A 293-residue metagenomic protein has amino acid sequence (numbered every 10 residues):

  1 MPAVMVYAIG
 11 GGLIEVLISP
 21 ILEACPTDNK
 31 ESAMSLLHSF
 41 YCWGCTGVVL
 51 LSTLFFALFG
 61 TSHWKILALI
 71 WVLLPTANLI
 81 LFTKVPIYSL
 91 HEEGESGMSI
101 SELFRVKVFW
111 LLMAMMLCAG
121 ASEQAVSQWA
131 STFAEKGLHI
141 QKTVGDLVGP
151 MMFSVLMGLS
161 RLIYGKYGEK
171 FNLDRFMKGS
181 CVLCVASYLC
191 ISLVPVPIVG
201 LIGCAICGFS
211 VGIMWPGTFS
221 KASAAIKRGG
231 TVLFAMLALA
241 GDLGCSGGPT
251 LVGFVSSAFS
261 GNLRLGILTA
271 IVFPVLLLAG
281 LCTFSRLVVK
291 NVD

Functional and structural regions predicted by a protein language model:
V4-S39: Cytoplasmic helix-loop-helix junction between adjacent transmembrane helices in 12-TM secondary transporters
L13-P26, G212-I226: Intracellular juxtamembrane helix-capping segments at the cytosolic ends of symmetry-related transmembrane helices
D28-N29, A33-I87: Helix-loop-helix hairpin linking two adjacent transmembrane segments in secondary transporters
L54-G60, A134-E135, Y167-G168, G253-G261 (+1 more regions): Interfacial helix-cap and linker-helix signal at transmembrane-aqueous boundaries of multi-pass secondary transporters
A77-P86, I271-D293: Multi-pass alpha-helical transporter architecture, strongest for 12-TM Major Facilitator/SLC carriers used
V106-L159: Extracytoplasmic gate region of multi-pass secondary transporters
F171-T218: C-terminal transmembrane helical hairpin of 12-TM major facilitator-type secondary transporters
K227-G261: A late C-terminal transmembrane helix in Major Facilitator Superfamily
